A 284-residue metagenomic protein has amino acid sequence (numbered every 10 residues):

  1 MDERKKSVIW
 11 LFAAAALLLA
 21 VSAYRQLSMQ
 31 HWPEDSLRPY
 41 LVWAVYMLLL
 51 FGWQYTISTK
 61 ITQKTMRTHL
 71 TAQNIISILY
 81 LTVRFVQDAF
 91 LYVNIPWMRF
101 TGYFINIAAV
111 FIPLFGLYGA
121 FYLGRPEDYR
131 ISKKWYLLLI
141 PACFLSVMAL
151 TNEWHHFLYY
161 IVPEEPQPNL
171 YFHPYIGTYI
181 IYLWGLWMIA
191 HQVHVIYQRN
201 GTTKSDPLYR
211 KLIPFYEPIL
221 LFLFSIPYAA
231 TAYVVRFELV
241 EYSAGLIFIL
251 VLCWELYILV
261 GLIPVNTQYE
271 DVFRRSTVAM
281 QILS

Functional and structural regions predicted by a protein language model:
K5-V8, P33-L48, I61-T151, Y179 (+1 more regions): Individual alpha-helical transmembrane segments in multi-pass integral membrane proteins
V8-F12, M29-Y46, L145-H194, T231-E241: Extracellular-loop-to-transmembrane junctions of the mid-late helices
F12-R25, L41-Q54, L139-L150, G185-A190 (+2 more regions): Hydrophobic core of alpha-helical transmembrane segments in multi-pass integral membrane proteins
S22, L81-F90, S146-I161, L221-Y233: C-terminal ends of transmembrane alpha-helices and the immediately adjacent extracellular/lumenal or cytosolic loop
Y24-R38, Q54-K64, V234: Short, hydrophobic transmembrane alpha-helix segments
G52-T62, F121-D128, V193-T203, L256-I263: Structural signal for the C-terminal ends of transmembrane alpha-helices and the immediately following loop
I57-T82, Y103, K134-P141, P168-Y233: Alpha-helical transmembrane segments of multi-pass integral membrane proteins
L262-S284: Sensory modules in modular signal-transduction proteins
